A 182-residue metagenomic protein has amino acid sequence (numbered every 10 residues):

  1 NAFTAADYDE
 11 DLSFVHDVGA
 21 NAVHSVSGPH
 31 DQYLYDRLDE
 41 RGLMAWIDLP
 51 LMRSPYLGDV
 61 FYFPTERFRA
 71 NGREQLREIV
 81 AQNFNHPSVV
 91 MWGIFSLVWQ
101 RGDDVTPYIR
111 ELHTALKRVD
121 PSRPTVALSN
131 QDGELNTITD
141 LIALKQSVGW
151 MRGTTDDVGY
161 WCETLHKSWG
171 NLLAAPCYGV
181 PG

Functional and structural regions predicted by a protein language model:
N1-N171, P181: Active-site mouth of glycoside hydrolases
P176-G182: Aromatic/acidic polysaccharide-binding cleft in carbohydrate-active enzymes
